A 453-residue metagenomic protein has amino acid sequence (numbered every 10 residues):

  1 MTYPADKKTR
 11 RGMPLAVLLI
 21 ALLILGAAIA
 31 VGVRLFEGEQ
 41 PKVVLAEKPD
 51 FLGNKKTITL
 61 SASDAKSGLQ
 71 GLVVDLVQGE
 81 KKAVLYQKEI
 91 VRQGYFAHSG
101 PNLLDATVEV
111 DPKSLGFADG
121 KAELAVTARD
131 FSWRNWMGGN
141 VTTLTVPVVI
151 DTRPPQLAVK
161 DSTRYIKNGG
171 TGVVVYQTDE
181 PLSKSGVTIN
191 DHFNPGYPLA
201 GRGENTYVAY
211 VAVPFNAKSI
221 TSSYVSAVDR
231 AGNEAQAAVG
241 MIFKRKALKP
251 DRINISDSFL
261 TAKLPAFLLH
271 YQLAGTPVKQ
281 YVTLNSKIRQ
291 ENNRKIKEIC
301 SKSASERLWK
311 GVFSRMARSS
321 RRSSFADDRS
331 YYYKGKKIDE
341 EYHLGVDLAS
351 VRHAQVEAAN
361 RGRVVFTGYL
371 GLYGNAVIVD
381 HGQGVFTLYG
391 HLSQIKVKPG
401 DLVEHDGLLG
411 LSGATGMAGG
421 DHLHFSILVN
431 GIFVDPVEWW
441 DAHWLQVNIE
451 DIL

Functional and structural regions predicted by a protein language model:
M1-T9: Juxtamembrane low-complexity tails/linkers enriched in Ser/Thr-Pro and polybasic
K8-R10, P14-L18, K42-F51, T57-V146 (+1 more regions): Long, low-complexity serine/threonine/glycine- and acidic-rich segments characteristic of extracellular
G26-V43, G138-Q156: Proline/serine/threonine-rich low-complexity linkers at boundaries of modular beta-sandwich domains
A46-F51, D161-K167: Short beta-strand segments of immunoglobulin-like
K55, K121, T143, T171 (+7 more regions): Extracytoplasmic
T57-S63, G170-D179: Short edge beta-strand/loop segments characteristic of extracellular beta-sandwich folds
T171-V173, T178, K184-S324, Y332: Non-catalytic extracellular/periplasmic "stalk" and linker regions immediately N-terminal to catalytic or recognition
V312-L453: Catalytic cores of peptidoglycan-degrading enzymes
